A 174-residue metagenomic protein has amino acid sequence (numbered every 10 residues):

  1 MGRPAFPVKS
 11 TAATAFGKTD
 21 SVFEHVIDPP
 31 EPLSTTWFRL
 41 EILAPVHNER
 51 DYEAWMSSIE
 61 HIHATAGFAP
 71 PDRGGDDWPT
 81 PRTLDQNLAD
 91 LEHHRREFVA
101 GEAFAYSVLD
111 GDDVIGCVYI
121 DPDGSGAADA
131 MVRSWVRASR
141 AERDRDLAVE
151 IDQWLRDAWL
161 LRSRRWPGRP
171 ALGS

Functional and structural regions predicted by a protein language model:
G2-R140, V149-S174: GNAT-family acyltransferases
